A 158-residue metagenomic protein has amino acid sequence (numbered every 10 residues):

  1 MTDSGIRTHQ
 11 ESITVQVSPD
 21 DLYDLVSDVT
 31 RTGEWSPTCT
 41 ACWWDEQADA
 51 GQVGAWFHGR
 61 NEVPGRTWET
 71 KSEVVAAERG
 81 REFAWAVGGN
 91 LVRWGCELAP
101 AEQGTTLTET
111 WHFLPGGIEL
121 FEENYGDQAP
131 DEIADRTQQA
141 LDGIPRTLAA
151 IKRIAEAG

Functional and structural regions predicted by a protein language model:
M1-Q52: Hydrophobic ligand-binding cavity/cleft-lining segments
R7, V17, G59, A129 (+1 more regions): Residue-level detector of alpha-helix boundaries and kinks
S12, Q47, P64, P130-A134 (+1 more regions): A generic helix-loop boundary/linker signal
T14-S18, R60-P64, A99, T110-L114: Solvent-exposed residues in well-ordered beta-strands and their adjoining turns, especially edge/terminal strands
Q16-P19, Y23, A134, Q138-L141 (+1 more regions): Short amphipathic alpha-helical segments with heptad-repeat character
W43-R93, A101-T106, D142-A150, I154-G158: Glycine-rich portal/gate segments that line the openings of hydrophobic small-molecule binding cavities
A86-D142, I151: Beta-strand/loop substructures that line and gate deep hydrophobic ligand-binding cavities in soluble
